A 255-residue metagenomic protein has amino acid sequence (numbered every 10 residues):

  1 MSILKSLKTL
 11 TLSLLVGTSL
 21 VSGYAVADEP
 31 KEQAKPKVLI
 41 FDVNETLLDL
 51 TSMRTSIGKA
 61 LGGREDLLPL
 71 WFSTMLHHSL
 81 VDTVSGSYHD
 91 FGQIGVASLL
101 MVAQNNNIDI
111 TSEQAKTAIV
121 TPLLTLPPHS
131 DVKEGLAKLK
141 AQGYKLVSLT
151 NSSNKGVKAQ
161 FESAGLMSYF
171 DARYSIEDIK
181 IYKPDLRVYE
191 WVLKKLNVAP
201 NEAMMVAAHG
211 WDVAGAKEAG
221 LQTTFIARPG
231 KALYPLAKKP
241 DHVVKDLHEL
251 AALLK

Functional and structural regions predicted by a protein language model:
M1-T11: Bacterial N-terminal signal peptides that target proteins for export
T11-V21: Bacterial N-terminal signal peptides
A25-A27: Boundary at the C-terminal end of the N-terminal hydrophobic targeting segment
E29-L76: Active-site neighborhood of HAD-like aspartate-dependent phosphohydrolases
P30-P36, A137, L149, S153-N154 (+1 more regions): Asp-based, Mg2+/Mn2+-dependent phosphohydrolase catalytic module
R54, L68-F72, G92, V96-L100 (+1 more regions): An amphipathic alpha-helix signature
S79-T117: A metal-dependent, Asp-based hydrolase signature
E113-P127, V132-E162, Y174-I176: Substrate-recognition element of Asp-dependent hydrolases with the DxDx(T/V) motif
